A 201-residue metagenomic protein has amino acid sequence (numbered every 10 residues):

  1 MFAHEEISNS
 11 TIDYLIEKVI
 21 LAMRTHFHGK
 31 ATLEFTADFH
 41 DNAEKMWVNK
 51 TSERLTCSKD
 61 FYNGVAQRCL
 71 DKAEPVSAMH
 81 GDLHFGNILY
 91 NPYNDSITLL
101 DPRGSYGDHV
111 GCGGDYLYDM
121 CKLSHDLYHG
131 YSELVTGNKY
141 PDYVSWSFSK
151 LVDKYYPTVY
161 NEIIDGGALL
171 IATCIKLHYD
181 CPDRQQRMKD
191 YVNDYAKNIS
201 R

Functional and structural regions predicted by a protein language model:
F2-M79, A168-I171: Conserved kinase catalytic-core helix
S8, I12, V76-S77, G113-Y116 (+2 more regions): Aromatic-acidic/polar surface patches that form glycan- and anion
I12, I16, Y116-M120, K189: Amphipathic alpha-helical segments in well-structured domains
L15-I16, M23-R24, D153, V192-R201: Short secondary-structure subsegments characteristic of cysteine-rich extracellular domains
I20-E34, T136, V144-V152, E162-I164: Phosphate/pyrophosphate-binding loops and the adjoining catalytic core of nucleotide-dependent enzymes
V65-G114: Active-site acidic catalytic loop and adjacent metal/ATP-binding pocket of ATP-dependent phosphoryl transfer enzymes
D95, E162-R201: Regulatory N- and C-terminal appendages and interdomain linkers associated with kinase/kinase-like NTP transferase
I97, S105-Y156, A168-R184: Active-site activation/catalytic loop segments of kinase-like enzymes and analogous catalytic loops in related
